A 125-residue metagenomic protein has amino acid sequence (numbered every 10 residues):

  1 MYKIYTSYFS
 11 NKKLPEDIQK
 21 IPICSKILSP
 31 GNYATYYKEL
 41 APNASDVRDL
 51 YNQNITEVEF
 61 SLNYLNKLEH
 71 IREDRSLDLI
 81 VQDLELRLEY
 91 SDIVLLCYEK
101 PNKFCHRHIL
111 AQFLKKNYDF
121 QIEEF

Functional and structural regions predicted by a protein language model:
M1-F125: Residues lining hydrophobic/aromatic ligand-binding pockets adjacent to catalytic sites
